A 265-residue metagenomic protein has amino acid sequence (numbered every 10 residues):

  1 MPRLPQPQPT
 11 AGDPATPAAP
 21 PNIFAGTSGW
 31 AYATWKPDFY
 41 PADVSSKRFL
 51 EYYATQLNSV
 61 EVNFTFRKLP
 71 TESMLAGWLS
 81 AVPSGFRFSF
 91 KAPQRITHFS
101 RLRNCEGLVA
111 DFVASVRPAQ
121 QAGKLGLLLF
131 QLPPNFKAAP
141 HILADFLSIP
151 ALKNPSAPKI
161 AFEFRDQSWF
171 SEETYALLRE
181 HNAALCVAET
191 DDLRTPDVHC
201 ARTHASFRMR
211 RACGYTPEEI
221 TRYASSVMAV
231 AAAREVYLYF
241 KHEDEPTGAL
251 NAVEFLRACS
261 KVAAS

Functional and structural regions predicted by a protein language model:
M1-S265: Residues lining hydrophobic/aromatic ligand-binding pockets adjacent to catalytic sites
